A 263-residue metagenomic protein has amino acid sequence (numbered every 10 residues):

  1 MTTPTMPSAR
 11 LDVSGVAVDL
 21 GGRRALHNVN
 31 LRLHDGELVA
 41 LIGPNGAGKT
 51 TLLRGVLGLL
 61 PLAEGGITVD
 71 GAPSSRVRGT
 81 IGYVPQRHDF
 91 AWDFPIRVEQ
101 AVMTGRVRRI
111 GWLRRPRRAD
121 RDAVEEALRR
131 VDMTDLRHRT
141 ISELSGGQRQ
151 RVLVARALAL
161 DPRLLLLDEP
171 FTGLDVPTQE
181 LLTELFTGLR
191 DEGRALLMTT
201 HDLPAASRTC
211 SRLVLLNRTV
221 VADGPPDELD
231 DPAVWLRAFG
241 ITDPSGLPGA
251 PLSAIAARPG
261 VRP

Functional and structural regions predicted by a protein language model:
G65-G79: Conserved ABC transporter NBD signature motif
R118-L136: Conserved ABC ATPase "signature" region
T140-L144, Q148: Conserved ABC ATPase signature
L165-D168: Catalytic Walker B motif of ABC-type/P-loop ATPase nucleotide-binding domains
T200-H201: H-loop/switch region of ABC-family ATPase nucleotide-binding domains
L213-P225: H-loop (His-switch) and adjacent beta-strand-loop-beta switch element of ABC-type ATPase nucleotide-binding domains
D227, D231-P263: ABC ATPase nucleotide-binding domains
